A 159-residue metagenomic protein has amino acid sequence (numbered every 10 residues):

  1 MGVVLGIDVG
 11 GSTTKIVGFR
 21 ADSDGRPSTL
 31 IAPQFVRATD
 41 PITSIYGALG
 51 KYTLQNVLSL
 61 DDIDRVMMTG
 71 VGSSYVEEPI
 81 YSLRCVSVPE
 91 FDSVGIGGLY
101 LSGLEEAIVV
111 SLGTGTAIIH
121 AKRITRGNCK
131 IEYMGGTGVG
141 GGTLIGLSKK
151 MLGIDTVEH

Functional and structural regions predicted by a protein language model:
G2-D8, I63-M68, A107-S111, G136: Short glycine-aspartate micro-motif
V3-G47, C129-I131: Short glycine-rich, Thr/Ser-proximal phosphate-binding strand/loop in the N-terminal lobe of ATP-dependent enzymes
D8-T13, V71, V110-G115, G138-G141: A short acidic Gly-Thr/Ser loop motif
L49-D64: Phosphate/pyrophosphate-binding loops at sites that engage ATP/ADP/AMP, CoA/4′-phosphopantetheine, polyphosphate
L60-D62, M67-P79, C85-V88, G95-I96 (+3 more regions): Phosphate- and other anionic-substrate recognition elements at nucleic-acid/protein interfaces
V76-V110, G115-G127: Conserved phosphate-binding catalytic cores of ATP/NTP-utilizing and phosphoryl-transfer enzymes
T125-H159: Glycine-rich phosphate-binding loop plus the immediately following alpha-helix
